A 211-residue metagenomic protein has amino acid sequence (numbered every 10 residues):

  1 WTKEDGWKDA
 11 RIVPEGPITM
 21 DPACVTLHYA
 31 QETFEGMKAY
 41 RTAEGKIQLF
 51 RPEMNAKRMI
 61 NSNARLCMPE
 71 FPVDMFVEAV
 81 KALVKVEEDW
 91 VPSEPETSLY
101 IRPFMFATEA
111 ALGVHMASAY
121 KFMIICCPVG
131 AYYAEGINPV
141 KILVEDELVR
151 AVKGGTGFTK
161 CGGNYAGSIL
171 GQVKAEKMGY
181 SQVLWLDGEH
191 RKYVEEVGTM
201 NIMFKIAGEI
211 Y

Functional and structural regions predicted by a protein language model:
W1-L83, L112-Y211: Helix-start/capping segments and mature chain N-termini
P72-L83, P92-E109: Short, glycine/charge-rich beta-strand/loop segments that flank catalytic centers and engage negatively charged groups
